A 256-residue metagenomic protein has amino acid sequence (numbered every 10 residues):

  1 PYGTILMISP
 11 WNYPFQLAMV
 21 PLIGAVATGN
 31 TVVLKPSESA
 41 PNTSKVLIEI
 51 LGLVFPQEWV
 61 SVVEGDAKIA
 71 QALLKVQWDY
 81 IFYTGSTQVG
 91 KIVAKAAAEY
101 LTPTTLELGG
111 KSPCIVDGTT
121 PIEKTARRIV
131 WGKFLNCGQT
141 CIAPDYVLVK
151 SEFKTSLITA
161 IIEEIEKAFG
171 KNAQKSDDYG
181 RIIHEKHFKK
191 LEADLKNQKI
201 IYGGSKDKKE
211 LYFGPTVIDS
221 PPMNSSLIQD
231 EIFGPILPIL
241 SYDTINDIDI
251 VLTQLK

Functional and structural regions predicted by a protein language model:
P1-K124, Y242: Rossmann-like NAD(P) dinucleotide-binding subdomain of oxidoreductase/dehydrogenase enzymes
L51, L73, I129, L252-L255: Hydrophobic C-terminal alpha-helix "anchor/cap" residues
V60, I236-L237: Short, conserved active-site loop motifs that form the nucleotide-linked donor/cofactor pocket
A72-L74, L191-D194, I232: Structural alpha-helical scaffold elements that stabilize or flank donor/cofactor-binding regions in carbohydrate
Q88-M223, S241-V251: ALDH superfamily catalytic-core signature
E210-G214, D230-I236, L255-K256: Conserved glycine-rich beta-strand-loop-beta hairpin in the small C-terminal domain of fold type I
S225-Q229: Cytochrome P450 core scaffold surrounding the K-helix E-X-X-R motif and the conserved "meander" helix-loop region
